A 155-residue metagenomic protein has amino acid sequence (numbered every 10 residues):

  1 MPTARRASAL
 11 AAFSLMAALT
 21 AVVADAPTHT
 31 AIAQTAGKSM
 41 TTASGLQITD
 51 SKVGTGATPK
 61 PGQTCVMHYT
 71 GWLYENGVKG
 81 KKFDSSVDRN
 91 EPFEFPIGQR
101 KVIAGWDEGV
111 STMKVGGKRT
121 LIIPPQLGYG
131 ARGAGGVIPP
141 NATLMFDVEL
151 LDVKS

Functional and structural regions predicted by a protein language model:
P2-S155: Cross-family detector of peptidyl-prolyl cis-trans isomerase
